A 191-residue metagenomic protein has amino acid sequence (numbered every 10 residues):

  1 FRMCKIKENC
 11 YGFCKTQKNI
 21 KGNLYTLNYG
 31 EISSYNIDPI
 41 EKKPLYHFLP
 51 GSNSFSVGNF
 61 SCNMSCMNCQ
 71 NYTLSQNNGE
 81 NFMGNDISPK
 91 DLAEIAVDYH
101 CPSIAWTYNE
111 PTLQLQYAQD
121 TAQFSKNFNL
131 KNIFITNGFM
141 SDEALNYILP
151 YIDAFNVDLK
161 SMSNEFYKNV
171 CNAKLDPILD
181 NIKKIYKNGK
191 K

Functional and structural regions predicted by a protein language model:
R2-N59, Y72-Q76: N-terminal [4Fe-4S]-dependent radical SAM core
C10, C62, S163: A generic "binding-loop/recognition-motif" signal
G12, G51, G58-S61, Y108-N109 (+2 more regions): Glycine-centered flexibility sites
G22-N23, M64-C66, Q114-L115: Short active-site-adjacent helix-start/loop capping segments
L24-L27, N81-F82, Y108: N-terminal export/assembly segments and adjacent metallocofactor-ligating motifs of anaerobic energy-metabolism
P50-F60, M64-H100: Glycine-rich active-site/cofactor-binding loop and its immediate structural neighborhood
D86-K191: Conserved AdoMet/S-adenosylmethionine-binding subsite of the radical SAM
